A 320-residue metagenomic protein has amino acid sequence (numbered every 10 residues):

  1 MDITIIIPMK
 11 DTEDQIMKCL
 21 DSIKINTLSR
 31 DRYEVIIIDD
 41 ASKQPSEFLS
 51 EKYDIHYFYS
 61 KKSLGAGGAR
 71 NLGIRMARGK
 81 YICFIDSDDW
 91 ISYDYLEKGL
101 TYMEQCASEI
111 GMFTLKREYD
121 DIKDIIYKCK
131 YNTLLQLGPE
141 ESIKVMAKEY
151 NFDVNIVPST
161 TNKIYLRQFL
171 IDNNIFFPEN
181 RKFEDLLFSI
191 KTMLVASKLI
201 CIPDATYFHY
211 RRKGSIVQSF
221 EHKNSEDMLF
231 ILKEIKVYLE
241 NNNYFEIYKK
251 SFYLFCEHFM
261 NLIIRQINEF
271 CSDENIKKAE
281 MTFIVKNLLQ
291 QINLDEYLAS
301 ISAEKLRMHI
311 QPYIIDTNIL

Functional and structural regions predicted by a protein language model:
D2-T4, S22, E34, L187: Cell-envelope/extracellular polymer assembly enzymes that use nucleotide-activated donors
I3-Q15, C19, N26, I38: A conserved hydrophobic helix/loop-capping motif in glycosyltransferases and polysaccharide synthases
D11, I23, D39-S42, L64 (+1 more regions): Conserved short acidic donor-positioning loop in nucleotide-sugar-dependent glycosyltransferases
L20-Y59: Acidic donor-binding segment of Leloir-type glycosyltransferases
S46, S60-A77: Glycine-rich, basic loop-to-helix element that forms the pyrophosphate-binding segment of sugar-nucleotide handling
G67, S87-I200, H209-K223: Donor-binding/catalytic cores of nucleotide-activated saccharide and glycerol-phosphate transferases/polymerases
I82: Short aromatic/hydrophobic "clamp" motif used to bind/position activated sugar donors
N268-L320: Membrane-interface aromatic/basic loop that binds lipid-linked glycans or pyrophosphate carriers, typified by
